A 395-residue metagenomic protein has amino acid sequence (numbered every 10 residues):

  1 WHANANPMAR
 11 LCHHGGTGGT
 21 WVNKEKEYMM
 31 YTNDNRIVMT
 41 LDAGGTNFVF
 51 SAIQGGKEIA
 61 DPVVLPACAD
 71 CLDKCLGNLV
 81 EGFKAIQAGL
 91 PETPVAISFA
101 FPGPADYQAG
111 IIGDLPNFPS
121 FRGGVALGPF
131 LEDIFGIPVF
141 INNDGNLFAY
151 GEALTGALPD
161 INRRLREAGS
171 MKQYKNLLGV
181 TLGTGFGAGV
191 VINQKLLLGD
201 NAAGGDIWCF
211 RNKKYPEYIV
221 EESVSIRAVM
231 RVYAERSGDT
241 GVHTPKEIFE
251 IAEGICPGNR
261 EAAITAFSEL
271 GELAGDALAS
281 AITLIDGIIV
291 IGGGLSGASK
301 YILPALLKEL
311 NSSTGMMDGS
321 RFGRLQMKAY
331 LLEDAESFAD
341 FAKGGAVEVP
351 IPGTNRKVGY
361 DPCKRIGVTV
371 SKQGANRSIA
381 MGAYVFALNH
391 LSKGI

Functional and structural regions predicted by a protein language model:
W1, C68-C71, G123, L158 (+2 more regions): A short local loop/turn or secondary-structure capping micro-motif enriched for an aromatic residue
A3-A5, H14-G15: Short hydrophobic alpha-helical segments enriched in small aliphatic residues
G19-V95, D106-A109, D133-I137, D160 (+2 more regions): ATP-binding/phosphotransfer module of carbohydrate and carboxylate kinases, centering on a glycine-rich
A96-S98, P104-Y218, S223, N376-I395: Phosphate-binding/catalytic loop of phosphoryl-transfer enzymes
